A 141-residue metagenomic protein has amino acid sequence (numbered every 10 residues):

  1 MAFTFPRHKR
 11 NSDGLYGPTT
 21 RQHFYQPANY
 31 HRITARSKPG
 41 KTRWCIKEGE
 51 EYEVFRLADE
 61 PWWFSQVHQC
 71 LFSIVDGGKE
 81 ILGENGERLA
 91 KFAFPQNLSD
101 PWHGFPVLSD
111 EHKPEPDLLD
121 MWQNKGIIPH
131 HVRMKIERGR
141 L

Functional and structural regions predicted by a protein language model:
A2-K113, L118-G126: Functional cores of ribonucleases/endoribonucleases
M121-G139: Short, cationic low-complexity segments
